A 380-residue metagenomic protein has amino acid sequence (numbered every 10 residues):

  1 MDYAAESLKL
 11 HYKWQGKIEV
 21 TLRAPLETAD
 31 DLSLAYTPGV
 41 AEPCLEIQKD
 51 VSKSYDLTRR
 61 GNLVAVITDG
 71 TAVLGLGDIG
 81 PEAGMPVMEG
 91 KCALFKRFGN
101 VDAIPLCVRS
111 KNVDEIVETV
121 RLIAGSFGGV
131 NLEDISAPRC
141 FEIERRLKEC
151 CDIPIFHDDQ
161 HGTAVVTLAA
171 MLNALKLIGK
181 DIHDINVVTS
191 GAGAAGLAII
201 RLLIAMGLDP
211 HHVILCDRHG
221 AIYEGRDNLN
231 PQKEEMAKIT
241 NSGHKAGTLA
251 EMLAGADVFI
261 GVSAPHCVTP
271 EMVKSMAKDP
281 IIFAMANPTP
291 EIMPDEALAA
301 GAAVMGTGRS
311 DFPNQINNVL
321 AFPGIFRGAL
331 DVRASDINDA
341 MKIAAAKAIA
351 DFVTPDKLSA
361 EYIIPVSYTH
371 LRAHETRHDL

Functional and structural regions predicted by a protein language model:
M1-I155: N-terminal ligand-binding/catalytic initiation module
E82-P86, V166-L253: Glycine-rich phosphate/diphosphate-binding loop of Rossmann-like nucleotide-binding domains
D114, E234-K274: A structured beta-alpha segment of the ubiquitous adenosine-cofactor-binding alpha/beta core
F156-V165, V188-A192, F312: Active-site nucleophile and cofactor-binding loops and adjacent substrate-binding regions of central metabolic enzymes
G220, D339-K342, A346-P355: Mobile "lid/hinge" segments at catalytic clefts and subdomain interfaces of large enzymes
A286-I316: Rossmann-fold NAD(P)-binding glycine/threonine-rich loop
T369-H378: Conserved small/polar residues in nucleotide/adenosyl-binding loops
